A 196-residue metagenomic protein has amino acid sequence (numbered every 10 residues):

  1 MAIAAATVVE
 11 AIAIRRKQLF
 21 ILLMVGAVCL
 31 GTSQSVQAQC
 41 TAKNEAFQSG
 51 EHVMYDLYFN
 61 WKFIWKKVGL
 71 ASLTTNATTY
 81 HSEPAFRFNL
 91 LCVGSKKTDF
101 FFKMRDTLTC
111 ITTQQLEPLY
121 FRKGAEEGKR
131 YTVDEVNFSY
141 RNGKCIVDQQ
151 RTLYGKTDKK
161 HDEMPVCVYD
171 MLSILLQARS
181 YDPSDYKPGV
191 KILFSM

Functional and structural regions predicted by a protein language model:
M1, V8-L22: Bacterial N-terminal signal peptides that target proteins for export
A6, A13-I14, L30, S35: Glycine-centered signal
I21-G31: Bacterial N-terminal signal peptides
V36-T107, G124-Y131: N-terminal cleavable signal peptides for secretion/export
Q48-G50, Y131-M196: Solvent-exposed helix/loop surface patches that form functional interfaces
D56-Y58, N76-T78, L91-V93, T113 (+3 more regions): A structural detector for beta-sheet-dominated domains
F102-L153: Hydrophobic alpha-helical segments and helix pairs
